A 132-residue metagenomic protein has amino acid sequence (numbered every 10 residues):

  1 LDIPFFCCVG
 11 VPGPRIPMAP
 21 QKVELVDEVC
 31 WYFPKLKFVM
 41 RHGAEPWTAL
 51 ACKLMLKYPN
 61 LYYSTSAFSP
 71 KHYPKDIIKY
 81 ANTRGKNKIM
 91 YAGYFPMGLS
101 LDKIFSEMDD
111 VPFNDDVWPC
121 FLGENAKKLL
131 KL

Functional and structural regions predicted by a protein language model:
L1-M90: Catalytic pocket-lining loop regions of alpha/beta-barrel enzymes, especially the amidohydrolase/enolase/GH5 lineages
A44, P70, Y94-M97, V111: Short beta->alpha junction loops/turns
M55, I78-Y80, Y94, S106-M108 (+1 more regions): General N-terminal targeting signals
N60-L61, F95, L99: Glycine-rich, positively charged active-site loop/lid region within alpha/beta enzyme cores that binds and organizes
G85-M90, G98-L132: Mid-to-C-terminal alpha-helical segments outside catalytic/metal-binding sites
